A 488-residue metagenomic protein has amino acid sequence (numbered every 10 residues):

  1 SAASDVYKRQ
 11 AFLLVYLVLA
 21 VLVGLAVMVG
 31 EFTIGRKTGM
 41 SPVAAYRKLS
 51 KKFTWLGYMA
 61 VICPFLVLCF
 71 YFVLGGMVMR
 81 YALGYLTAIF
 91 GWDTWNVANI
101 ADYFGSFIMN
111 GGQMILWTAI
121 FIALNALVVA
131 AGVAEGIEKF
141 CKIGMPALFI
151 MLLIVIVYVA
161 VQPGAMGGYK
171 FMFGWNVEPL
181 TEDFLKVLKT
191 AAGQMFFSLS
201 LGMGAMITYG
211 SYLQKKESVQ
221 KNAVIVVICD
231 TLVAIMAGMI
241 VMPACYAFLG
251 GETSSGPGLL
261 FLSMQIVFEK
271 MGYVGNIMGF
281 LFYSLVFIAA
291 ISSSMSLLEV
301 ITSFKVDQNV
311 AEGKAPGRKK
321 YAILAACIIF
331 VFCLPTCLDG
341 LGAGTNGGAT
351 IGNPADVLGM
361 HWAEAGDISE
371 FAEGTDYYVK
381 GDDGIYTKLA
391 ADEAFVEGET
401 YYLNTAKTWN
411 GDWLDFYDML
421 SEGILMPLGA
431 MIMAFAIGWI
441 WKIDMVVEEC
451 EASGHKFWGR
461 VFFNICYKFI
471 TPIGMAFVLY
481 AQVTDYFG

Functional and structural regions predicted by a protein language model:
A2-Y7: Short, small-residue-biased leader/transition segments that mark boundaries at the very start of proteins
K8-R9, V29-L56, A82-I100, E135 (+6 more regions): Flexible loop linkers connecting adjacent transmembrane helices in multi-pass alpha-helical membrane transporters
E31, Y158-M172, V233-F261, I328-E373 (+3 more regions): Extracellular/periplasmic helix-exit of transmembrane alpha-helices
Y71-T94, F149-W175, Y246-A247, T336-G340 (+2 more regions): Hydrophobic alpha-helical segments and their helix-loop junctions in multi-pass secondary transporters
L74-Y85, W117-Y158: Membrane-interface loop-to-helix entry segments
I115-L116, C229-I235, G279, I288-I291 (+4 more regions): Loop-to-transmembrane helix boundary motifs in multi-pass membrane proteins
E138, K142-M295, V306-L324: Membrane-embedded translocation segments of transport machinery
I301-T302, N309, G313-A326, W413-M475: C-terminal membrane-solvent junction of multi-pass transporters and transport-like membrane proteins
